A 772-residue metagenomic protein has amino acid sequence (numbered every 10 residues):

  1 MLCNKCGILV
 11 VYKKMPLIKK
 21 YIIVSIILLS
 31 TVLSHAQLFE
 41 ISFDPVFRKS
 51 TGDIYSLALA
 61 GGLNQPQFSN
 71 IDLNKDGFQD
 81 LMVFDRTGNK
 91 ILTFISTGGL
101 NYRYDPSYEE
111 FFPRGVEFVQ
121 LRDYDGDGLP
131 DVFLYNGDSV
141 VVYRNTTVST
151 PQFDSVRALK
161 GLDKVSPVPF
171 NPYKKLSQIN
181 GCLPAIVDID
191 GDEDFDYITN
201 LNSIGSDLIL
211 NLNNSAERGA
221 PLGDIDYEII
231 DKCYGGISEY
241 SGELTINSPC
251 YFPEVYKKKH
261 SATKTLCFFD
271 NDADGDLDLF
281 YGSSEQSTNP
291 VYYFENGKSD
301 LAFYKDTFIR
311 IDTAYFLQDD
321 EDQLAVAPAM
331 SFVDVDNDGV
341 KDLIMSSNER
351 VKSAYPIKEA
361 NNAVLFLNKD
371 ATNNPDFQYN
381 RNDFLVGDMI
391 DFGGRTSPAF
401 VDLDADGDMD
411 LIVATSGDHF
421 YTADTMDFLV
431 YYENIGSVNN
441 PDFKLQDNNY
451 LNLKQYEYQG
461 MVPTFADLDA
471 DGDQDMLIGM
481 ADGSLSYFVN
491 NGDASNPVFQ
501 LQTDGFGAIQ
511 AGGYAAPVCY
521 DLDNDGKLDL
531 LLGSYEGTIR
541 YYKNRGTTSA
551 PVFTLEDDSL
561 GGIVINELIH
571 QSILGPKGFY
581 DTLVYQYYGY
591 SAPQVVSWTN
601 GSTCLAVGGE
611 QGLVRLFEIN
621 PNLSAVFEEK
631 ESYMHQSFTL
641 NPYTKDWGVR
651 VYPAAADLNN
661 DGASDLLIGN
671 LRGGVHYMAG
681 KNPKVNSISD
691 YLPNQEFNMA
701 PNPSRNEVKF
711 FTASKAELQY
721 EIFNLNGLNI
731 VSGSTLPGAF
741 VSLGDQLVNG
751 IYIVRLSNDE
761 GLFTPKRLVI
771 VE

Functional and structural regions predicted by a protein language model:
M1-Y12, V32, Y691-A700, S704-E772: C-terminal outer-membrane/trafficking sorting elements
L2-C6, V11-K13, L17-I18, Y293 (+7 more regions): Generic N-terminal leader/processing signal
K14-P16, I22, D475: Residue-level detector of intrinsically disordered terminal segments
I23-T31: Bacterial N-terminal signal peptides
T31-V32, L92: Hydrophobic alpha-helical membrane context
Q37-I688: Beta-propeller-forming repeat regions
